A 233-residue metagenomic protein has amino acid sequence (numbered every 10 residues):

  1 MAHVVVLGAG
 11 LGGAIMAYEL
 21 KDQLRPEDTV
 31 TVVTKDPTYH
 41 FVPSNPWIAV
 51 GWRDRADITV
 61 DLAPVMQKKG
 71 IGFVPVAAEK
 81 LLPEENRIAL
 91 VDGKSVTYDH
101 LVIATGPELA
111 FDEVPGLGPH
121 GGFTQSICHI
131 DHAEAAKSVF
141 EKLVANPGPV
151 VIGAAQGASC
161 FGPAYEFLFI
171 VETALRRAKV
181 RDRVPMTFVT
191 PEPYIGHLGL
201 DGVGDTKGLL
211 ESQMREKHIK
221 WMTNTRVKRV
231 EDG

Functional and structural regions predicted by a protein language model:
M1-H3, N146-P147, R183, N224: Phosphate-coordination loops involved in phosphoryl transfer and adenosine-cofactor binding
A2-G72, Q156-L200: Beta1-alpha1 glycine-rich phosphate/pyrophosphate-binding loop at the start of Rossmann-like nucleotide-binding domains
D57-P64, L210-R215, M222: Charged, low-complexity cytosolic intrinsically disordered regulatory segments
Q67-L82, R215-V230: A conserved beta-strand/loop element that lines the FAD pocket in flavoprotein oxidoreductases
I71-E166, T173-K179: FAD-binding core/adjacent interface of flavoenzyme oxidoreductases
H132-A136, F167, T206, L210 (+1 more regions): Internal, well-ordered alpha-helical segments in soluble enzyme and binding-protein domains
H197-G202, S212-K217: Glycine-rich phosphate/pyrophosphate-binding loop and the adjoining helix
L200-G204, R226-V227: Catalytic donor nucleotide-activated moiety binding site of glycosyltransferases and closely related
